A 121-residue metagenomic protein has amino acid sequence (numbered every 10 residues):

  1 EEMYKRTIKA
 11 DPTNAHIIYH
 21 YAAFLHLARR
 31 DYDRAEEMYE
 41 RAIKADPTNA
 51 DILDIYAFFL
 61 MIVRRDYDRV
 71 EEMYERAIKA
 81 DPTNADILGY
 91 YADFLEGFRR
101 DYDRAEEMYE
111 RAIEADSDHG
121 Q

Functional and structural regions predicted by a protein language model:
E1-R6, A28-R41, I62-R76, R99-R111: Structural signature of tandem alpha-helical TPR/SEL1-like repeats, specifically the intra-repeat loop/turn
A23-F24, F58-F59, D93-F94: Residue-level recognition of tetratricopeptide repeat
A112, S117-Q121: Short, intrinsically disordered, charge-balanced linker/junction segments flanking boundaries in proteins
